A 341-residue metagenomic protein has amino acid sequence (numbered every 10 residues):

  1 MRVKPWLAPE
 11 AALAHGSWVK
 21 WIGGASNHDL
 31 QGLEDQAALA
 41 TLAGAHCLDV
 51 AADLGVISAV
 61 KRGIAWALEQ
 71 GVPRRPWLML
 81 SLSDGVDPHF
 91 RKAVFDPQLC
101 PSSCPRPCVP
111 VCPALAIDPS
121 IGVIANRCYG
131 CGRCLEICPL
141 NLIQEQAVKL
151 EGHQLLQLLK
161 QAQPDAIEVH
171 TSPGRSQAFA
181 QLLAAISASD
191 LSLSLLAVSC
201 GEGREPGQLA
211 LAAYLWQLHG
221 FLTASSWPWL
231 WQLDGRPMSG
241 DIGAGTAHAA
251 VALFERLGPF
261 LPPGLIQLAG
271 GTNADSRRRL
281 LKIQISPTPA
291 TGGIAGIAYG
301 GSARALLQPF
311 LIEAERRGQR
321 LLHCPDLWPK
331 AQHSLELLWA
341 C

Functional and structural regions predicted by a protein language model:
M1-G24, R75, F90: N-terminal amphipathic alpha-helix/helix-capping segment at the start of soluble metabolic enzymes
G16-G32, S83-S103, N126, L142-G152: Active-site mouth loops of central-metabolism enzymes
G23-S26, L33-E34, H46, A52 (+2 more regions): Conserved mixed alpha/beta catalytic, RNA-binding, or beta-rich assembly cores of soluble enzyme, regulatory
A40, V60, I167: Conserved, mostly hydrophobic/aromatic
T41, P101, P113, L135 (+1 more regions): Non-catalytic positions within long, well-ordered alpha-helices that form the structural scaffold/packing of enzyme
A59-W77, A188-L195: Short acidic, glycine/proline-enriched helix-loop-strand junctions
C104-I124, R133-L150: Iron-sulfur cluster-binding cysteine motifs and their immediate structural context in ferredoxin-like electron-transfer
F310-C341: Glycine-rich, aromatic-bearing surface loops/beta-hairpins
